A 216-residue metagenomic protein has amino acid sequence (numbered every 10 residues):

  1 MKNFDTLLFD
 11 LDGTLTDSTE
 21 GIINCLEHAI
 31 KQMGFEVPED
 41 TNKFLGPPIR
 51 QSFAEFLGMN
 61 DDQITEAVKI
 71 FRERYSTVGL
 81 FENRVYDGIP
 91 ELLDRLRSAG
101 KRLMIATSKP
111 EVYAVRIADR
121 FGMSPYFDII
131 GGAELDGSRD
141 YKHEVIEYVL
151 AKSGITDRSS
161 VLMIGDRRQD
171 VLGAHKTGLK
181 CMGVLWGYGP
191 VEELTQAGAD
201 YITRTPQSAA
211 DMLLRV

Functional and structural regions predicted by a protein language model:
K2-E91: N-terminal helical cap/lid subdomain that shapes the substrate entry/recognition surface in HAD-like hydrolases
T6, K142-V171: Conserved Lys-Pro-Asp/Glu-containing loop-to-beta segment of HAD-superfamily phosphomonoesterases, centered on
L26, L92-A118: Substrate-recognition element of Asp-dependent hydrolases with the DxDx(T/V) motif
E36, M123-D128, T156: Conserved H-loop
T41-N42, S124-R139: A short, structured active-site edge motif that brings together acidic residues
P90-R97, V171-H175: Surface-exposed amphipathic alpha-helices with a cationic face
M163-T203: Acidic, Mg2+-coordinating phosphoryl-transfer loop and its flanking beta/alpha structural elements, shared across
